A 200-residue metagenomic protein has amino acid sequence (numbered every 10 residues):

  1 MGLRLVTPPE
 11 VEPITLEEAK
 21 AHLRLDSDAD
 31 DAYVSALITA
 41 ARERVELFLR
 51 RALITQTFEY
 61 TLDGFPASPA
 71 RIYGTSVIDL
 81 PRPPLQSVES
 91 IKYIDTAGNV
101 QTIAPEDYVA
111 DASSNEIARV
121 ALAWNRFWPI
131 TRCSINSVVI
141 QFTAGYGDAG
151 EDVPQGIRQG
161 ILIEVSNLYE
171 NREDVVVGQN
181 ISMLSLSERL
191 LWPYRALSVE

Functional and structural regions predicted by a protein language model:
M1-E200: Divalent metal-cofactor coordination and adjacent catalytic microenvironments
